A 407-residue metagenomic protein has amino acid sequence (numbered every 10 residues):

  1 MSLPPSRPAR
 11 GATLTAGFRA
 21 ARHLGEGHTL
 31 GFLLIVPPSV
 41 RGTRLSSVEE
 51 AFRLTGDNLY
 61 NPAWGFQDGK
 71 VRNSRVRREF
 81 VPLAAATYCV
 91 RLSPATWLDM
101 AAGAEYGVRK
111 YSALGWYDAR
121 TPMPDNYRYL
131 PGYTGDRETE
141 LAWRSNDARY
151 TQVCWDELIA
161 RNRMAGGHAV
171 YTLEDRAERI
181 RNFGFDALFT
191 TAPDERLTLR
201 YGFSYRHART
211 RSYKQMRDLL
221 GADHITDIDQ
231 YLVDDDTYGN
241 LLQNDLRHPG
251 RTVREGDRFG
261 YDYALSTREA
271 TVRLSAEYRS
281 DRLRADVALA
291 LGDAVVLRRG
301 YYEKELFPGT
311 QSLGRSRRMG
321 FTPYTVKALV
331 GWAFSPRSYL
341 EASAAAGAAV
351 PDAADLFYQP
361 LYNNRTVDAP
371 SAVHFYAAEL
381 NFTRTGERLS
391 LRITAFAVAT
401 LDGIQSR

Functional and structural regions predicted by a protein language model:
M1-P5, V36-V40, A104-V108, Y205-R211 (+6 more regions): Transmembrane beta-strands of outer-membrane beta-barrel pores
M1-R44, S74-A95, A290: Transmembrane beta-barrel wall of Gram-negative outer-membrane proteins
F18-R22, A84-V90, M100, F185-T191 (+4 more regions): Residues on the lipid-exposed face of transmembrane beta-strands in outer-membrane beta-barrel proteins
E26-F32, A95-L98, R196-L199, R282-A285 (+2 more regions): Repeated loop/turn-to-beta-strand initiation elements of outer-membrane beta-barrel proteins
T29-T87, K110-E174, Y238-V253: Acidic/polar loop-and-plug regions of large Gram-negative outer-membrane beta-barrel proteins
S46-N61, G115-N126, Q215-T226, Y231 (+5 more regions): Flexible, surface-exposed loop regions and adjacent strand-edge segments of Gram-negative outer-membrane beta-barrel
S47, R247-G250, V295-F307, R318 (+2 more regions): Surface-exposed extracellular loop regions of Gram-negative outer-membrane beta-barrel proteins, predominantly
T172, T198-S338, P360: Signature of Gram-negative outer-membrane beta-barrel scaffolds
